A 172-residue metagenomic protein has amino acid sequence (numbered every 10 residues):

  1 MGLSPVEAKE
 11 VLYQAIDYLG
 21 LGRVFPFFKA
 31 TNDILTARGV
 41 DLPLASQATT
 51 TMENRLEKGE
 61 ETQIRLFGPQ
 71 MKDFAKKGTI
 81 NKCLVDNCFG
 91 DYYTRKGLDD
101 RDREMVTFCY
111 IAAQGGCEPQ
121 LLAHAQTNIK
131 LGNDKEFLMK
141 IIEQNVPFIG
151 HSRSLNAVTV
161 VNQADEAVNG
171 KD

Functional and structural regions predicted by a protein language model:
M1, V6-E7, I16-D17, R23-D102 (+4 more regions): Acidic, glycine/proline-rich low-complexity segments that act as flexible tails and inter-domain linkers
V11-L12, D102-A112, L121, L138-I142: Short, structured motif recognition centered on aromatic/hydrophobic residues
A112-E136: Glycine/small-residue-rich hydrophobic helix-like segments
